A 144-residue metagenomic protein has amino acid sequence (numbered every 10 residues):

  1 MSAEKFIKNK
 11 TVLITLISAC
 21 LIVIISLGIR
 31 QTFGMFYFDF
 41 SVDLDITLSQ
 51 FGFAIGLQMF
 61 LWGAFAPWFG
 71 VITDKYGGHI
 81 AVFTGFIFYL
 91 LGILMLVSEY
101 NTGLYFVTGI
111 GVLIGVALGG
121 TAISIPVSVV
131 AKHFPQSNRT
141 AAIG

Functional and structural regions predicted by a protein language model:
I14-L48, A66-F69: Extracytoplasmic
I24, G103-T121: Hydrophobic core of transmembrane alpha-helices in multi-pass small-molecule transporters, especially MFS/SLC-type
Q31, M59-P67, T121: Residue-level signature of mid-helix packing/kink "hotspots" within the transmembrane helices of 12-pass Major
F40, G120-F134: Intracellular juxtamembrane helix-capping segments at the cytosolic ends of symmetry-related transmembrane helices
L48-S49, Q136-G144: Loop-to-transmembrane helix entry/capping segments in MFS-fold secondary transporters and related SLC/MFSD carriers
F65-G78: Helix-to-loop junctions at the C-terminal end of transmembrane segments in multipass secondary transporters
G78-T84: Juxtamembrane helix-start motifs in multi-pass secondary transporters
I87-N101: C-terminal ends and interior cores of transmembrane alpha-helices in multi-pass membrane transporters/permeases
